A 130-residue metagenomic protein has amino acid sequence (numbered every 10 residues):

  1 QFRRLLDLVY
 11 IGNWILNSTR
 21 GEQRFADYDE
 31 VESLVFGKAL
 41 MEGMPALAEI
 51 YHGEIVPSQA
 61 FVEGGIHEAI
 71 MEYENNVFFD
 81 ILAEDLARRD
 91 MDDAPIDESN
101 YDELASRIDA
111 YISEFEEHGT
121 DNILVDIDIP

Functional and structural regions predicted by a protein language model:
Q1-I15: Short, extreme N-terminal segment that most often corresponds to the first beta-strand
R3-D7, A26, E30, A110: Short, well-structured alpha-helical interface segments that form or flank functional binding sites
W14-A87: Structured domain cores in non-transmembrane regions
D90-P130: Glycine-rich, aromatic-bearing surface loops/beta-hairpins
